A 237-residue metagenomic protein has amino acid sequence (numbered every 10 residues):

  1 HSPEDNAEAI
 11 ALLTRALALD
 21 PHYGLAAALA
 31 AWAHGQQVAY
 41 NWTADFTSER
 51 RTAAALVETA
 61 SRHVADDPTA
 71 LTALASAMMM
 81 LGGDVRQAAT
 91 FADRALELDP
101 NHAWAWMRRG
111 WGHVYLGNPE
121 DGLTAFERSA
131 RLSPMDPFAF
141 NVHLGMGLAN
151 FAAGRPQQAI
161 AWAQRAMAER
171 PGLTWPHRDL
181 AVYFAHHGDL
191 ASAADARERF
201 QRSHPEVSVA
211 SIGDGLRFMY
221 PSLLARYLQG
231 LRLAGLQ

Functional and structural regions predicted by a protein language model:
H1-H187, D195, R232: Acidic, proline/glycine-rich low-complexity intrinsically disordered segments
V38-W42, H204-S211: Short amphipathic alpha-helical interaction/hinge segments
D189-A194, E198-R199, H204: Short, charge-rich, low-complexity interaction segments located in flexible loops at or near secondary-structure
E206-Q237: Terminal, low-structured helical/coil segments at or just beyond the last alpha-helical repeat
